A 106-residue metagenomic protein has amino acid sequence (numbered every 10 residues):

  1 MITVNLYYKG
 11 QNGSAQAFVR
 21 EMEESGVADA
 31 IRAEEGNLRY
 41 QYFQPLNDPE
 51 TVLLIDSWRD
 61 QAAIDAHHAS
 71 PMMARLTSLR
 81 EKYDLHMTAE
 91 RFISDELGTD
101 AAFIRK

Functional and structural regions predicted by a protein language model:
I2-K9, Q41-A69: Short, well-ordered beta-strand segments in beta-rich or mixed alpha/beta enzyme and ligand-binding folds
N5, G36-R39, F92-D95: Hydrophobic, well-ordered secondary-structure segments that either form specific early membrane-associated helices used
Y7, Q11, R20-E24, A102-K106: N-terminal/domain-start segments enriched in small and hydrophobic, helix-friendly residues, covering either
G10-N12, D60, I93-D95: Non-catalytic surface loops within mature trypsin-like serine protease
S14-L38, M72: Short amphipathic alpha-helical segments
Q16, A62-D65, A74: Alpha-helical elements of the RecA-like P-loop NTPase motor core of helicases
M22, H67-H68, T77-R80: Short, flexible helix/strand-to-coil boundary loops that buttress conserved ligand/catalytic motifs in alpha/beta
Y42-E50, R75-K106: Glycine-rich beta-strand-turn "strand-cap" elements at beta-sheet edges
